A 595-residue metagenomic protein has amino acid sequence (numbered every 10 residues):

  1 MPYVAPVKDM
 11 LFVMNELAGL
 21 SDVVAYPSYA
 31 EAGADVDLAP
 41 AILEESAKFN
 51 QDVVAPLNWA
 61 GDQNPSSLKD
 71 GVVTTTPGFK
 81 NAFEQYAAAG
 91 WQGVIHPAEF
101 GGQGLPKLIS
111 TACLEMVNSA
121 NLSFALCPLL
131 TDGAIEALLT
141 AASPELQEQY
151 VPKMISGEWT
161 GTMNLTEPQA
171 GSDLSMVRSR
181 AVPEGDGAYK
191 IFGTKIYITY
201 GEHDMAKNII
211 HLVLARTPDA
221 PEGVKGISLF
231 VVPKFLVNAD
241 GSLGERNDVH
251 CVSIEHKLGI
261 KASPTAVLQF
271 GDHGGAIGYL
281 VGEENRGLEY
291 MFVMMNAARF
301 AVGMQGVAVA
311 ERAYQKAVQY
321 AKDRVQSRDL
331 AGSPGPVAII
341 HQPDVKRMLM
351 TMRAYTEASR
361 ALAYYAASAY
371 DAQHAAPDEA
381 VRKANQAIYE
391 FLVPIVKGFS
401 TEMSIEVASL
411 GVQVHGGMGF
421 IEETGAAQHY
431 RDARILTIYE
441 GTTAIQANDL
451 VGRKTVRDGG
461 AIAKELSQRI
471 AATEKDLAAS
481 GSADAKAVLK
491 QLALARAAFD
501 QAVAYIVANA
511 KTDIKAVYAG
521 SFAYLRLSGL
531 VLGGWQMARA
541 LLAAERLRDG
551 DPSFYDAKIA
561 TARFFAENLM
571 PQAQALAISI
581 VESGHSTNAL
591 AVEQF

Functional and structural regions predicted by a protein language model:
M1-A125, E145, Q149, D371 (+1 more regions): Amphipathic, small/basic residue-rich leader segments at the start of a protein or domain
M1-Y26, A276-N285, K316, K322-D323 (+2 more regions): Acidic, low-complexity proline/glycine-rich segments
V4, G90, I260, Y365 (+2 more regions): Alpha-helix capping/hinge segments and adjacent helical runs
E31-G33, Q63-T75, R286-A301, Q315-R353 (+4 more regions): Glycine-rich cofactor-pocket loops
F79, L130-T131, A142-E184, A367-Q386 (+2 more regions): Internal maturation/activation junctions in enzymes
A188-R246: A short core secondary-structure module
Y197-T199, L236-V252, K257, P264-A298 (+2 more regions): A glycine-rich, basic-preceded beta-loop-alpha segment at the flavin cofactor/substrate interface of flavin-utilizing
R457, A472-F595: C-terminal amphipathic alpha-helical interaction region
